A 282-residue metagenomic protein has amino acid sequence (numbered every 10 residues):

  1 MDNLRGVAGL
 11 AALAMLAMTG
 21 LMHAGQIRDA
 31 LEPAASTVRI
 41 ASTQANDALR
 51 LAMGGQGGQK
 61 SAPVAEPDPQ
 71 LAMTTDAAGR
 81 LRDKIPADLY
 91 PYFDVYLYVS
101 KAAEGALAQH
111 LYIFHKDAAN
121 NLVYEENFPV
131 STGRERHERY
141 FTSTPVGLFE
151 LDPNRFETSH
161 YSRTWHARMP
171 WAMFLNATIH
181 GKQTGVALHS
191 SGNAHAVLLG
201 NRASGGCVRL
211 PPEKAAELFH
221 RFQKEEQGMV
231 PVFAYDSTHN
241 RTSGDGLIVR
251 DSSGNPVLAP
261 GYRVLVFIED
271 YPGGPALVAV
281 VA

Functional and structural regions predicted by a protein language model:
M1-I85, A279-A282: N-terminal secretory targeting signals
R5-A8, T19, A24, M53-G57 (+6 more regions): Feature targets compositionally biased, intrinsically disordered low-complexity regions with long contiguous runs
A11-A14, F141, A194, G200-N201: N-terminal hydrophobic or amphipathic segments with adjacent small-residue motifs that include Sec signal peptides
A17, L97, L218-R221: Generic hydrophobic, helix-prone segments enriched in Leu/Val/Ile
M53, V99-K101, T132, F267-D270: Surface-exposed beta-strand edges and flanking loops
M53-L81, S143-E150, F222-I248: Generic detector of solvent-exposed, compositionally biased contiguous segments
T75-H195: Gly/Pro-biased beta-strand-loop elements
E157-A282: Exported/periplasmic cell-wall-interacting domains
